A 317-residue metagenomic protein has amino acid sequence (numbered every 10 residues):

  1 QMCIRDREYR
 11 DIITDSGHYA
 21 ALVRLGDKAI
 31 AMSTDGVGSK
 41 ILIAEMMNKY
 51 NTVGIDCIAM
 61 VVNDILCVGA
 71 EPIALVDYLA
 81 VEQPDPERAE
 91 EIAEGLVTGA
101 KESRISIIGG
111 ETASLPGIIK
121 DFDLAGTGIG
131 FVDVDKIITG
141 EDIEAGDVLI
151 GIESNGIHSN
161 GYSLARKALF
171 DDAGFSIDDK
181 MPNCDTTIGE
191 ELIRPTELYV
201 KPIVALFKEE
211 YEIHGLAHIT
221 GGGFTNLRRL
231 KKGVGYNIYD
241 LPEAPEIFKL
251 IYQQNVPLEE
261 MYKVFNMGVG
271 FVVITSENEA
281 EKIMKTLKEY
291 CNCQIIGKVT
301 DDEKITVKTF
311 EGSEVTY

Functional and structural regions predicted by a protein language model:
M2-I4, V273: Short, small-residue-biased leader/transition segments that mark boundaries at the very start of proteins
R5-E8, N255-V256: Short Pro/Gly-enriched beta-strand edge/turn motifs at strand-loop
E8-N155: Glycine-rich phosphate/pyrophosphate-binding loop regions near the starts of catalytic domains
I41-L42, S159-G161, L227: Short helix/loop capping segments that flank catalytic or ligand/cofactor-binding pockets
V53, N160, P195-L198: A generic structural signal for residues located within well-ordered alpha-helices of large catalytic or ligand-binding
R88-S106, I119-F122, S176, P182-I193 (+1 more regions): Glycine-/charge-enriched secondary-structure boundary and capping motifs
I137-C184, I188: Short, acidic (Asp/Glu-rich) active-site segment that either coordinates a divalent metal cofactor
